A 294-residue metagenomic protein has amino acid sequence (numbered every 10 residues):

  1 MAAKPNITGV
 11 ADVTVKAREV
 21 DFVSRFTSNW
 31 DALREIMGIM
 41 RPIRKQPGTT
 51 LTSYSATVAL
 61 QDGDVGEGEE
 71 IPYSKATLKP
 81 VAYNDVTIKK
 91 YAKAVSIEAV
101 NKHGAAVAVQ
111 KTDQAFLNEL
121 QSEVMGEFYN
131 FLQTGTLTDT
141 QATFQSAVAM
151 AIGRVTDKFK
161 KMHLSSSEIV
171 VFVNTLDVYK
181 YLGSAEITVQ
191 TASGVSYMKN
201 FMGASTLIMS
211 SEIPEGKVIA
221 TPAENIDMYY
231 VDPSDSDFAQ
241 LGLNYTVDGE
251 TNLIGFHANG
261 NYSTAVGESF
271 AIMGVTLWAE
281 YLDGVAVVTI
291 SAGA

Functional and structural regions predicted by a protein language model:
M1-V15: Cleavable N-terminal export/targeting peptides
A2-P5, G135, I290-A294: Short acidic DE-rich linear segments
A11, S24, M40-T50, A192-A294: Sequence/fold signature of self-assembling virion shell proteins
D12-K90: Assembly/oligomerization interface modules of large self-assembling protein complexes
T14-A17, D21-D31, V107, K111 (+3 more regions): Alpha-helix boundary/N-cap detector
L78-Q141, T264-V275: Long, contiguous amphipathic alpha-helices that act as assembly "spine/axial" helices in icosahedral shell and virion
Y83-K102, S184-I213: Short, structured interface segments that constitute the first stable element of a domain
T136-T206: Extended, solvent-exposed, turn-rich assembly/linker loops in the middle of proteins
